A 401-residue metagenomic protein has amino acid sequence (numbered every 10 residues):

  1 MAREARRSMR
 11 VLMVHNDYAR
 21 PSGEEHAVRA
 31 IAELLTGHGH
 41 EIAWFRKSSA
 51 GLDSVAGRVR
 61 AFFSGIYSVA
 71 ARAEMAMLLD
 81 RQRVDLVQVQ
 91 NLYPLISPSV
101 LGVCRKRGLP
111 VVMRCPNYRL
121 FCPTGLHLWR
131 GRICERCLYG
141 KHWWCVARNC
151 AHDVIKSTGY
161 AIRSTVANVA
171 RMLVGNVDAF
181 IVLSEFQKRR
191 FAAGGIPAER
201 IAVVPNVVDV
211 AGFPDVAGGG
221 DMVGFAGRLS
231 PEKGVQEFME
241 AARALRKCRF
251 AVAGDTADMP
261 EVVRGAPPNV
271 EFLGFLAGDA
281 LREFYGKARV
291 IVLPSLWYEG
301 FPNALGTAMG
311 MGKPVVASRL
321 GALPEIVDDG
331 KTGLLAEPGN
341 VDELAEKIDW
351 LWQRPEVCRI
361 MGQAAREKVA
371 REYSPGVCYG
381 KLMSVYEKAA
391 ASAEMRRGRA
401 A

Functional and structural regions predicted by a protein language model:
L79, L276, F284-A288: Short alpha-helical donor nucleotide-sugar binding micro-motif in glycosyltransferases
I181, P214-K233, M239-R243, A251: Conserved donor-binding/catalytic core segment of Leloir-type glycosyltransferases
F186, V207: Carbohydrate-associated surface elements
P260-A280: Nucleotide-activated donor-binding/catalytic signature segment of Leloir-type glycosyltransferases, i.e., the conserved
G286-G300, K313: Acidic donor-binding loop of glycosyltransferase active sites
P314-A317, V327: Short hydrophobic beta-strand element within catalytic cores of glycosyltransferases and related nucleotide-activated
D329-G330, L334-V341, W350-P355: Conserved acidic donor-binding segment of nucleotide-sugar-dependent glycosyltransferases
E343, W350, V357-E372, C378-S384: A short, well-ordered alpha-helix in the C-terminal region of glycosyltransferases
